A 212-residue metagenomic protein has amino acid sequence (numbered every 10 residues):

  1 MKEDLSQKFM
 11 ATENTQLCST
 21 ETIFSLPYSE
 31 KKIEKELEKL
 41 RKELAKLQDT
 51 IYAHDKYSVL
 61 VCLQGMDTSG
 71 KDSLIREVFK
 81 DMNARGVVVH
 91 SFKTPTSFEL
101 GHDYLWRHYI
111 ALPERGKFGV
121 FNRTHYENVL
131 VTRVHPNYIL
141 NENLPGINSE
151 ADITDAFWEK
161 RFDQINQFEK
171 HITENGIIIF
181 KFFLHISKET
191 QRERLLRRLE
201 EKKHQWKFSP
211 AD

Functional and structural regions predicted by a protein language model:
M1-D212: Glycine-rich phosphate-binding loop of ATP-dependent small-molecule kinases
